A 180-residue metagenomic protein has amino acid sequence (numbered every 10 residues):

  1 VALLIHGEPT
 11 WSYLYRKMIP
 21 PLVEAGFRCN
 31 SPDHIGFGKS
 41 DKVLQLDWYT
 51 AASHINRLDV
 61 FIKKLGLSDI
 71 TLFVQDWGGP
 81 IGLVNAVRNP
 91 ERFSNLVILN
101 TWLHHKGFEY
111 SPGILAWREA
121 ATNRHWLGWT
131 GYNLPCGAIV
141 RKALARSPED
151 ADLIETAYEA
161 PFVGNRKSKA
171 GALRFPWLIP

Functional and structural regions predicted by a protein language model:
V1-H6: Short beta-strand element of the alpha/beta-hydrolase
G7-T10, D76: Active-site glycine-rich loops that stabilize anionic/oxyanionic intermediates across multiple enzyme folds
L14, A25, N30, F37-F73 (+1 more regions): Flexible "cap/lid" subdomain of the alpha/beta-hydrolase fold that forms the substrate-access gate
R16-P21: Typically the conserved alpha-helix immediately C-terminal to a functionally engaged Cys/Sec in thioredoxin-like
